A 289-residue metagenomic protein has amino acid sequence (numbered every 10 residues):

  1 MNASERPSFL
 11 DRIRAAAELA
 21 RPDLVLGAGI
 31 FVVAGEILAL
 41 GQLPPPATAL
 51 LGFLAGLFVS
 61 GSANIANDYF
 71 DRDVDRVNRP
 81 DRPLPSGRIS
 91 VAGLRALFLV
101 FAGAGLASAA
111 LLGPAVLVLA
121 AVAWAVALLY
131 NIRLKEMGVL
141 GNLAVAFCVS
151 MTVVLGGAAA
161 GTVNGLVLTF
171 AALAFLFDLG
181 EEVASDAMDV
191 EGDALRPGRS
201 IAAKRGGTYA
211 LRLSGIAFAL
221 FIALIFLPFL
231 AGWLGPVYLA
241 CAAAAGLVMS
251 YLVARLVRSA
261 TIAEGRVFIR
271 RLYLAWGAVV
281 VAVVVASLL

Functional and structural regions predicted by a protein language model:
N2, S8-R14, V25, A231-L289: Extended hydrophobic alpha-helices typical of membrane-associated regions
N2-R14, N64-I89, V183-A210: Cytosolic, membrane-interface loops and tails of multi-pass inner-membrane proteins
F9-E18, R82-G165, T169: Intramembrane alpha-helical segments
G27-G35, P85, L143-A160, A202-G207 (+1 more regions): Small-residue-rich segments of transmembrane alpha-helices in multi-pass membrane proteins, especially helix faces
A28-F70, A102-A110, P114-Y130, V163-A184: Membrane-embedded alpha-helical segments that form the functional core of polytopic membrane enzymes, especially those
V32-A39, G105-L112, A127-N131, T152-A160 (+3 more regions): Structural signal for membrane-spanning alpha-helices in multi-pass inner-membrane proteins, emphasizing helix cores
L54, R72-A121, G198-L234, A275: Multi-pass membrane catalytic core of lipid/isoprenoid biosynthesis enzymes
D68, D73, A125-G138, D186 (+1 more regions): C-terminal ends of transmembrane helices
